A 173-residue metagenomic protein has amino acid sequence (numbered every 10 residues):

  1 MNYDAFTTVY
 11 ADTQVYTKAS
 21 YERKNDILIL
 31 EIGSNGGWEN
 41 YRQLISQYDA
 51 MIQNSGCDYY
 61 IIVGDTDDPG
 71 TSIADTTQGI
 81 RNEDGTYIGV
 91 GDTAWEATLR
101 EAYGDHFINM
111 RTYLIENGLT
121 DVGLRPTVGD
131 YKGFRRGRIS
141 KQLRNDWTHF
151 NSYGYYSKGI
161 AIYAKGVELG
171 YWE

Functional and structural regions predicted by a protein language model:
M1-E173: Alpha-helical cap/lid subdomain in secreted, periplasmic, or secretory-pathway luminal O-acyl-processing enzymes
